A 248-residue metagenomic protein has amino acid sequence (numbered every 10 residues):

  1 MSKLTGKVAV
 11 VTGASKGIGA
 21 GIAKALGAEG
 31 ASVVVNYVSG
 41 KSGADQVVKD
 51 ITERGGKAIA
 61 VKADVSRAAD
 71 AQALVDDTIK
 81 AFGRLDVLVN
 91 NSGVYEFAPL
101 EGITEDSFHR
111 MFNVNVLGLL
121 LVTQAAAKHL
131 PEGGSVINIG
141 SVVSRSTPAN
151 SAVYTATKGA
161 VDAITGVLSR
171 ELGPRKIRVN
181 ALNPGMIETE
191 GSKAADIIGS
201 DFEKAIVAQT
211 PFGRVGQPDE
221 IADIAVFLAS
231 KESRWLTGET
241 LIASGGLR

Functional and structural regions predicted by a protein language model:
V8, S15-K16: Conserved glycine-rich cofactor-binding loop
D45, P174, G185-T210, E220: A glycine/serine/threonine-rich, flexible loop-to-helix segment that serves as the NAD(P) cofactor-binding "lid"
P99-L100, T104-H109, I206: Substrate-binding pocket helix/loop in short-chain dehydrogenase/reductase
T123, T157: Active-site helix of classical SDR
K128, R170-P174, R234: Alpha-helical segment proximal to the catalytic Tyr-Lys
S141: Residue(s) in the substrate-gating loop at a strand-loop-helix junction that position the organic substrate next
A181, D201-E232, L236, A243-G245: C-terminal helical subdomain
